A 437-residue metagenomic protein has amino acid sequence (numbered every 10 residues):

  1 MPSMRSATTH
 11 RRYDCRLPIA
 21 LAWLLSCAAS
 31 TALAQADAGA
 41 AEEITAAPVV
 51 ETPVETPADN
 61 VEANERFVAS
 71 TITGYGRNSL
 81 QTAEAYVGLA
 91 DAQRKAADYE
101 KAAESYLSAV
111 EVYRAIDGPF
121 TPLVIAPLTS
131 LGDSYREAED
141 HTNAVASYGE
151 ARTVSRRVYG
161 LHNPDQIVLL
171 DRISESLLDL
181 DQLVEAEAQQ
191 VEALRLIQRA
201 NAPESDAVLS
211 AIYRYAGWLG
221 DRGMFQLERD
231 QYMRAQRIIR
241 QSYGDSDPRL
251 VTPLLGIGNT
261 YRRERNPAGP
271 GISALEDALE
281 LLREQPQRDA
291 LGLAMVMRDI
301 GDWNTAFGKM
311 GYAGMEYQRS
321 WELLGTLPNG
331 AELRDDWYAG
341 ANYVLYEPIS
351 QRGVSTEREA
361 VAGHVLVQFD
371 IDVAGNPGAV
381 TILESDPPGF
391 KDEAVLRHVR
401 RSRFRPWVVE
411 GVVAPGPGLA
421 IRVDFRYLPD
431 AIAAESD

Functional and structural regions predicted by a protein language model:
M1-C15: N-terminal secretory signal peptides that target proteins for export/translocation
P18-S30: Bacterial N-terminal signal peptides
Q35-P57, V61, E65, G74-A83 (+10 more regions): Charge-biased low-complexity segments
R94-K95: Non-catalytic localization and substrate-recognition regions of ubiquitin/SUMO ligases
E137, L169, Q182-L183: Membrane-interface segments of envelope glycosyltransferases acting on lipid-linked substrates or membrane lipids
